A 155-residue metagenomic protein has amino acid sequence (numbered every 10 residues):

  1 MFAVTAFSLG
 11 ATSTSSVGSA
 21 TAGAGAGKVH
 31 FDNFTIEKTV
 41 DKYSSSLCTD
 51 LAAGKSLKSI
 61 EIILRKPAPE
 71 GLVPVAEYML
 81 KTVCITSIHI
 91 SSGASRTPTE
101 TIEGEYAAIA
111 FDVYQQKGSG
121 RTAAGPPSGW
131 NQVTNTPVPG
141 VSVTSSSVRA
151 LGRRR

Functional and structural regions predicted by a protein language model:
M1-R155: Glycine-rich, low-complexity intrinsically disordered segments
